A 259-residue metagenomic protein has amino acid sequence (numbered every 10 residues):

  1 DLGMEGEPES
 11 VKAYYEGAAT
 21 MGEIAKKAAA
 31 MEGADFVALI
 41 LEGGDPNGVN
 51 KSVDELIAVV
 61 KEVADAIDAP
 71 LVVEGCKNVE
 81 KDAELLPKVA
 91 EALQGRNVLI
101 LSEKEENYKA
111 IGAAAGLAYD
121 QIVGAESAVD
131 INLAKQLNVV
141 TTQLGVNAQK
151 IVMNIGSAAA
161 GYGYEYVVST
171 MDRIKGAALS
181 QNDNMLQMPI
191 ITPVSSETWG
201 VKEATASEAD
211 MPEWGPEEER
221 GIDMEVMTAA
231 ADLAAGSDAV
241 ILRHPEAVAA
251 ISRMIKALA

Functional and structural regions predicted by a protein language model:
D1-K27, G48-K51, G75-V79, L101-E103 (+2 more regions): Active-site mouth loops of central-metabolism enzymes
D1-L2, V37-G44, I155-G156, P193-S196: Short loop/turn segments at strand-loop or loop-helix junctions that form parts of catalytic or ligand-binding pockets
E5-E9, G33-E62, I67, V73-E80 (+1 more regions): Glycine-rich, proline-tolerant flexible connector loops at the mouths of alpha/beta enzymes
M21, L56, V60, D82 (+3 more regions): Aromatic/hydrophobic pocket-lining residues that form the small-molecule binding cavity in soluble enzyme cores
A28-E32, A58-A66, P87-Q94, I111-Y119 (+1 more regions): Acidic (Asp/Glu)-rich catalytic clusters
A38-I40, V49, P70-K81, G95-Y108 (+2 more regions): Catalytic beta/alpha-barrel core
A66-V72, R96-K104, S180-T192: Short, acidic/small-residue loops that bind anionic groups at enzyme active sites
E106-A247, I251-M254: Catalytic alpha/beta core domains of metabolic enzymes, predominantly
